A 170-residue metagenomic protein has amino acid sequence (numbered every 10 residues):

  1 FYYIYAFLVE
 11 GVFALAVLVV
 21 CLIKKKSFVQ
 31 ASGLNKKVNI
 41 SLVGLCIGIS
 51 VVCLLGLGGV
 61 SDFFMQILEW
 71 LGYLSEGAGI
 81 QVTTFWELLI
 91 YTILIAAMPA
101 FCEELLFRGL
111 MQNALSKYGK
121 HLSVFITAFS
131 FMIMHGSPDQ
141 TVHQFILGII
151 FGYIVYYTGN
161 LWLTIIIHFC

Functional and structural regions predicted by a protein language model:
F1-I23: Alpha-helical transmembrane segments in multi-pass membrane proteins
Y2, Q30-L105: Juxtamembrane helix-loop-helix connectors linking adjacent transmembrane helices in multi-pass membrane enzymes
A6, A31, V43, S123-V124 (+2 more regions): Alpha-helical transmembrane segments and their helix-entry boundary regions
F7-L15, V43-G58, T92, A96 (+4 more regions): Alpha-helical transmembrane spans of integral membrane proteins, capturing the lipid-embedded, hydrophobic core of TM
V19-F28, I154-T158: Structural signal for the C-terminal ends of transmembrane alpha-helices and the immediately following loop
V38-I40, Y118-F125, Y157-W162: Membrane-helix interface segments
G77-T141, L147: Function-critical hydrophobic alpha-helical transmembrane segments in multi-pass membrane proteins
I133, Q140-C170: Functionally important transmembrane alpha-helices
